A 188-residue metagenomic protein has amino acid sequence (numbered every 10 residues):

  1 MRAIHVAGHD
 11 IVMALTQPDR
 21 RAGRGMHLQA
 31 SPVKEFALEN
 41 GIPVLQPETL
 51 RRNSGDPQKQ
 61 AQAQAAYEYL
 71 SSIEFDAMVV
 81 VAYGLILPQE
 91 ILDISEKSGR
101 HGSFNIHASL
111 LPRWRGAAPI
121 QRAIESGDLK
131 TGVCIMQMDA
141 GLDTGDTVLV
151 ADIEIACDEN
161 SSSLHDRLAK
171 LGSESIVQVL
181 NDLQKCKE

Functional and structural regions predicted by a protein language model:
M1-E188: One-carbon transfer enzymes
